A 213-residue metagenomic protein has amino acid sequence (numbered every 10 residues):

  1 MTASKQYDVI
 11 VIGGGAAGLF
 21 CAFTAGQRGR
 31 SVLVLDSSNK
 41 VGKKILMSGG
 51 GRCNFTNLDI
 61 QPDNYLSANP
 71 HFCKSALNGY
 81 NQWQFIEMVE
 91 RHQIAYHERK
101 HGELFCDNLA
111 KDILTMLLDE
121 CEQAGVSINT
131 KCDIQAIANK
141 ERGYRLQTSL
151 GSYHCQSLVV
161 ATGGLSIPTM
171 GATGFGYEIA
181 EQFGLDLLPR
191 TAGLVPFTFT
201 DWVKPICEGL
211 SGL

Functional and structural regions predicted by a protein language model:
M1-Q6: A short, basic/flexible loop-to-alpha-helix module at the beginning of a structural domain
Y7-V34: N-terminal Rossmann-like FAD-binding beta1-loop-alpha1 element of flavoenzymes
V11, G15-A17, K40, G164-S166: Residue-level detector of alpha-helix initiation sites
I12, M47, V160-A161: Redox-cofactor binding/interface segments in oxidoreductases and associated redox assembly factors
N39-V41, L46-M47, F55-P62, A95 (+2 more regions): An anion/pyrophosphate-binding glycine-rich loop and adjacent beta-alpha core in soluble alpha-beta enzymes
R52-K100: Glycine-rich active-site loop/strand segments that organize a redox cofactor
G79-S157: Feature captures the FAD/FMN-dependent oxidoreductase FAD-binding
E122-L213: Predominantly flavin-linked oxidoreductase catalytic cores and closely associated redox partners
